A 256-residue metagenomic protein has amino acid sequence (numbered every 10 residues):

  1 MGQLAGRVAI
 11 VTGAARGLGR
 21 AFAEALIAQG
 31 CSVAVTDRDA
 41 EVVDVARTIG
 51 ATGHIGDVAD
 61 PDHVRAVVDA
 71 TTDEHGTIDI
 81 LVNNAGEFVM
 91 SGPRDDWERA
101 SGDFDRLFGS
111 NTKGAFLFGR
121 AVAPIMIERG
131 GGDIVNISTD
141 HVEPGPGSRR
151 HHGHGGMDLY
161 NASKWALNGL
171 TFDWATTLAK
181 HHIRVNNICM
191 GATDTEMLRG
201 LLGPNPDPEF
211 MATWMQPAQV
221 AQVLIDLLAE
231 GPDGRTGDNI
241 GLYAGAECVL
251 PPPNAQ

Functional and structural regions predicted by a protein language model:
A15-R16: Conserved glycine-rich cofactor-binding loop
Q29-D44: Conserved glycine-rich Rossmann-like NAD(P)H-binding loop of the short-chain dehydrogenase/reductase
I55-V67, S101: The beta1-alpha1 cofactor-binding region of Rossmann-like NAD(H)/NADP(H)-dependent oxidoreductases
G92-D105, S148: Substrate-binding pocket helix/loop in short-chain dehydrogenase/reductase
G119-R120, F172: A short, exposed helix-loop element centered on a Lys and neighboring polar residues
V135-A166, T171-F172, T176-K180, A192: Catalytic loop of short-chain dehydrogenase/reductase
N187, P208-A255: C-terminal helical subdomain
